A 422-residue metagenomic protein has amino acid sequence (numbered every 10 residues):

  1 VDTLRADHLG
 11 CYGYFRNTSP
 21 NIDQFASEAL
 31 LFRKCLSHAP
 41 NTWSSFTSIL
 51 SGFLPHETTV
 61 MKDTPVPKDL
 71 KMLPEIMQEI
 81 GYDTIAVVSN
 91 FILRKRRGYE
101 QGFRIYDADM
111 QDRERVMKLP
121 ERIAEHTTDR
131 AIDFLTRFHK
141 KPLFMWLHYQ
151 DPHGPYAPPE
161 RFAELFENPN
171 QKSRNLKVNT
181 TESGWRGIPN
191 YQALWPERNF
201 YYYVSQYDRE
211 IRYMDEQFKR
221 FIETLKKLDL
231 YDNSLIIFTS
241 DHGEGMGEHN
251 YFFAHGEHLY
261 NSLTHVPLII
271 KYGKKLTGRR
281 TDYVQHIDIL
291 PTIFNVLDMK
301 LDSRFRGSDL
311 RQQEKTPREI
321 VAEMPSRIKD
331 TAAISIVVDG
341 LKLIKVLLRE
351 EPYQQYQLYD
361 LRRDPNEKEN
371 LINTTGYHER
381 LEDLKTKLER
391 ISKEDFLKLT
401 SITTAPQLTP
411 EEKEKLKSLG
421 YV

Functional and structural regions predicted by a protein language model:
V1-V422: Catalytic domains that recognize anionic headgroups
